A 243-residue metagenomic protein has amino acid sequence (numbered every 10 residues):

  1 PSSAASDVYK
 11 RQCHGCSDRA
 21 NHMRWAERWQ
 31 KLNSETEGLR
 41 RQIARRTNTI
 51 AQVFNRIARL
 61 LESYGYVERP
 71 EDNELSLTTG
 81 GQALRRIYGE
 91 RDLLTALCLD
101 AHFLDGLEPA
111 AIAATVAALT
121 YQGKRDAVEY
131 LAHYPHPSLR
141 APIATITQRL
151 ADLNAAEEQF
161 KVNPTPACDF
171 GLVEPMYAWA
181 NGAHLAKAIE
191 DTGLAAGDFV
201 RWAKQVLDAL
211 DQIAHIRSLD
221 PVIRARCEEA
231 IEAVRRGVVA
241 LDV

Functional and structural regions predicted by a protein language model:
P1-A5, Y9: Single conserved hydrophobic/aromatic residue that forms the stacking wall/gate of nucleotide- or nucleobase-binding
L39-T49: Short helix-coil junctions and helix-kink-helix linkers
N48-L60: Short amphipathic alpha-helical interaction segments
G65: Glycine-centered, phosphate/nucleic-acid-interacting loop/turn motifs that mediate DNA/RNA or nucleotide
E68-H102: Accessory beta->alpha helical hairpin/"wing" motif in late/C-terminal subdomains of nucleic-acid enzymes
L94-A144: Leucine-rich, amphipathic alpha-helical/linker segments
E129-V243: C-terminal amphipathic alpha-helical interaction region
